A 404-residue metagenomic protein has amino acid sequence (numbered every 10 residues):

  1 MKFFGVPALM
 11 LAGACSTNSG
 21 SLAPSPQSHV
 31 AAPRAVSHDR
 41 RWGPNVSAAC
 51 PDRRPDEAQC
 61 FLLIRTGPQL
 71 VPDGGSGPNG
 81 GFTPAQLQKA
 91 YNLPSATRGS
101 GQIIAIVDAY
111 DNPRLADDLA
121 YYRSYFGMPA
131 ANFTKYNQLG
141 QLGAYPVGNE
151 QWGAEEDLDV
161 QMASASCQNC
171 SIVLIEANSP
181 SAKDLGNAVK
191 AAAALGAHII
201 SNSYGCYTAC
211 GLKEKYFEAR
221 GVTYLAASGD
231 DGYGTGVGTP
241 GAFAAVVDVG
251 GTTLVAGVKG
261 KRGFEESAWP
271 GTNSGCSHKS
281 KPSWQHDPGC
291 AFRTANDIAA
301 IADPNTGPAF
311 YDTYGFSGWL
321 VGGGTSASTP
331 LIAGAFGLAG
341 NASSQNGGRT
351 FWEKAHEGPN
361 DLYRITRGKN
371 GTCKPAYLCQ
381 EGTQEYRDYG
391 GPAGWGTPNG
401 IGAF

Functional and structural regions predicted by a protein language model:
M1-A8: Sec-dependent signal peptide recognition, specifically the positively charged N-region followed immediately by
G5, G221, F316, S326 (+2 more regions): A residue-level detector for conformationally permissive "hinge/kink" positions
A8, G43, R53-R54, I365-T366 (+1 more regions): Residue-level signal for mature regions of secreted extracellular proteins and peptides
G13-A14: C-terminal motif of bacterial Sec signal peptides marking the signal peptidase cleavage site
N18-S21, A333, G340-G391, N399: An often Trp-containing, charged/polar helix-loop segment at the C-terminal end of enzyme catalytic cores
S25-G251, S274-G324, T329, G340-R349 (+3 more regions): Substrate-binding/charge-relay-adjacent region of secreted/lumenal peptidase catalytic domains
G148-G153, V189-K190, K261-S267, Q380 (+1 more regions): Short, surface-exposed amphipathic charged segments that create phosphate/polyanion-binding patches used for binding
D248-C276: Polar, glycine-rich mid-to-C-terminal structural blocks that act as macromolecule-binding/assembly scaffolds
